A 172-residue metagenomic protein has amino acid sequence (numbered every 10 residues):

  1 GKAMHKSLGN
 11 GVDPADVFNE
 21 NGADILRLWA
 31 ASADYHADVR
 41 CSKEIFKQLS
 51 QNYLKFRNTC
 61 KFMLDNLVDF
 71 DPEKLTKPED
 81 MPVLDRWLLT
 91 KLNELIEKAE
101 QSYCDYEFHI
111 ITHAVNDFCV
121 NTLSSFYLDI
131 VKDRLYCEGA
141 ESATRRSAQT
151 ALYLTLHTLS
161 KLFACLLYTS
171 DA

Functional and structural regions predicted by a protein language model:
K2-L167: Long, charged, mostly alpha-helical binding arms that flank functional sites
T169-A172: Conserved small/polar residues in nucleotide/adenosyl-binding loops
